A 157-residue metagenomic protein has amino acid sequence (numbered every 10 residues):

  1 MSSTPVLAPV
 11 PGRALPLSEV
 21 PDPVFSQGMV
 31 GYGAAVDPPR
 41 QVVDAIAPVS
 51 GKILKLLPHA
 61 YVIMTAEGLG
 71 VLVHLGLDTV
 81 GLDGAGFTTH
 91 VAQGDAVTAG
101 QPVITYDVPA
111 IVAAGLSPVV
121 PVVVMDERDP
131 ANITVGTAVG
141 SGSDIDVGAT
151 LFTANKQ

Functional and structural regions predicted by a protein language model:
M1-Q157: Contiguous, well-folded functional domains in the mature portion of proteins
